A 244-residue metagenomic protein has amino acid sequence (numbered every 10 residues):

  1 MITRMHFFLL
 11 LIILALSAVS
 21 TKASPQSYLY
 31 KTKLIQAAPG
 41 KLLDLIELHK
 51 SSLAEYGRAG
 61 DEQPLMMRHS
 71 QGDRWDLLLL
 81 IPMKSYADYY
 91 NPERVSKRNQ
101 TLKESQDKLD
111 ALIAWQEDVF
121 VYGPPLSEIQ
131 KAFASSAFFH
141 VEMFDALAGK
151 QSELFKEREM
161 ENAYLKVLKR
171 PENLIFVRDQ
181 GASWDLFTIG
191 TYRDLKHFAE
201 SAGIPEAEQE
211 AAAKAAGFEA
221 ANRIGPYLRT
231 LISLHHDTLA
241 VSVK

Functional and structural regions predicted by a protein language model:
M1-M5: N-terminal secretory signal peptides that target proteins for export/translocation
H6-A18: Bacterial N-terminal signal peptides
A23-K244: Short S/T/G/P-rich N-terminal loop/turn motif that feeds into the first structured element of a domain
